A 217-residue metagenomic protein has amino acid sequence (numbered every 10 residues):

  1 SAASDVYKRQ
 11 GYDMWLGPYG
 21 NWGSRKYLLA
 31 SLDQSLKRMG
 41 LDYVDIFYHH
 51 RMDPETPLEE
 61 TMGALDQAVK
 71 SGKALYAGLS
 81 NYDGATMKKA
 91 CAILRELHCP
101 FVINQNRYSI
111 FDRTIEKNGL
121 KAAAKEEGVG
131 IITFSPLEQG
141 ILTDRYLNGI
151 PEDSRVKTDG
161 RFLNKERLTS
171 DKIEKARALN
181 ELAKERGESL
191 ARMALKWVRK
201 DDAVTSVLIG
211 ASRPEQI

Functional and structural regions predicted by a protein language model:
S1-Y7: Short, small-residue-biased leader/transition segments that mark boundaries at the very start of proteins
S4, S31-K37, G119-G128: Short amphipathic alpha-helices and their capping/turn segments at secondary-structure boundaries
V6, S35, V44-F47, L65 (+2 more regions): Hydrophobic packing within well-folded, soluble alpha/beta domains
Y12-P18, L142, Q216: A short acidic, helix-capping loop that chelates divalent metal ions and anchors anionic groups
D13-L29, H50, E55: Active-site mouth loops of central-metabolism enzymes
G23-M39, M87-C91: Short, acidic/polar
L36-T56: Active-site groove signature of glycoside hydrolases
T56-Q216: Beta/alpha (TIM)-barrel catalytic core signal, keyed to glycine-rich beta->alpha loops juxtaposed to Asp/Glu that bind
